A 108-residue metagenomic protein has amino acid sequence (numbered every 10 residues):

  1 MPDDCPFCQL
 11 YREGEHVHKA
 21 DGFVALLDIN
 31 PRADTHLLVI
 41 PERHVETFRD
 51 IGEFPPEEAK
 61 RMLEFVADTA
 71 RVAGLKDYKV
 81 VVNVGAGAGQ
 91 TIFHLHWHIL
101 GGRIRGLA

Functional and structural regions predicted by a protein language model:
M1-A108: HIT superfamily nucleotide-processing domains
